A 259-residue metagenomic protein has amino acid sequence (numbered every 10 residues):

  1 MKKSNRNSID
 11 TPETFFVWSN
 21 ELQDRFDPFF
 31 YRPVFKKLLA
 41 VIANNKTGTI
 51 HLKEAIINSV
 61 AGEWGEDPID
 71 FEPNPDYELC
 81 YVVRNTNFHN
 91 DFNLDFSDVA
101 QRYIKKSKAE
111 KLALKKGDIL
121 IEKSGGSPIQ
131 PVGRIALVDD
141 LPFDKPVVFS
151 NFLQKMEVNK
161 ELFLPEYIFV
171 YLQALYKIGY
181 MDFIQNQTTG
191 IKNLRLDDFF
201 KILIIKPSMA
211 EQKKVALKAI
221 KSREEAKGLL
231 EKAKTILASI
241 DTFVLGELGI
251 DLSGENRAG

Functional and structural regions predicted by a protein language model:
M1, L52-S59, F88-D95, P142-I204: Basic, amphipathic alpha-helical recognition segments used for DNA target recognition
M1-D67, K201, S208-G259: Non-catalytic DNA-recognition/assembly elements of restriction-modification systems
V41-D91, S107-A109, G126-S127: Low-complexity, Lys/Gly-biased intrinsically disordered segments
G65-P73, D98, F183-Q185, E255-N256: Short coil/turn segments at secondary-structure boundaries
K108-A113, S127, P142-K145: Short, surface-exposed secondary-structure edge patches
K116-G117: Loop/turn positions that initiate beta-strands
S127-L137: Short, Lys/Arg- and Gly-enriched loop/turn segments at beta-strand edges
